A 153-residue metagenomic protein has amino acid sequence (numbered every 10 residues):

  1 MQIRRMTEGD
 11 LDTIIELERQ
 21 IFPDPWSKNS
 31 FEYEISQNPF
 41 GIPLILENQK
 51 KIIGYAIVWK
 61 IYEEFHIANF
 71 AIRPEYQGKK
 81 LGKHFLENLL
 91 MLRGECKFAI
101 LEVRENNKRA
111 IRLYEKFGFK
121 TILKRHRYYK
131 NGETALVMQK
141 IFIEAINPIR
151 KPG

Functional and structural regions predicted by a protein language model:
M1-I3: Extreme N-terminal starter segment of soluble prokaryotic enzymes
R5-L11, I15-E75, L86-L92, L123 (+2 more regions): Acetyl-CoA-dependent GNAT
F31, F65-A68, N106-K120, H126: Conserved N-terminal glycine/acidic-rich loop preference
E34-I35, N107, K130-N131: Short secondary-structure capping/turn micro-motifs that flank functional sites
Q49, Q77, Y128-G132: Conserved acyl-donor/pantetheine-binding loop and adjacent beta-alpha core of acyl/acetyltransferases and related
I72, G78-M91, K108-K116: Conserved acetyl-CoA-binding loop-helix of GNAT-fold acetyltransferases
R93-V103: Conserved GNAT acetyl-CoA-binding A-motif
I100-E102, E115, K120-L136: Conserved catalytic-core motifs of GNAT/GCN5-like acyltransferases
